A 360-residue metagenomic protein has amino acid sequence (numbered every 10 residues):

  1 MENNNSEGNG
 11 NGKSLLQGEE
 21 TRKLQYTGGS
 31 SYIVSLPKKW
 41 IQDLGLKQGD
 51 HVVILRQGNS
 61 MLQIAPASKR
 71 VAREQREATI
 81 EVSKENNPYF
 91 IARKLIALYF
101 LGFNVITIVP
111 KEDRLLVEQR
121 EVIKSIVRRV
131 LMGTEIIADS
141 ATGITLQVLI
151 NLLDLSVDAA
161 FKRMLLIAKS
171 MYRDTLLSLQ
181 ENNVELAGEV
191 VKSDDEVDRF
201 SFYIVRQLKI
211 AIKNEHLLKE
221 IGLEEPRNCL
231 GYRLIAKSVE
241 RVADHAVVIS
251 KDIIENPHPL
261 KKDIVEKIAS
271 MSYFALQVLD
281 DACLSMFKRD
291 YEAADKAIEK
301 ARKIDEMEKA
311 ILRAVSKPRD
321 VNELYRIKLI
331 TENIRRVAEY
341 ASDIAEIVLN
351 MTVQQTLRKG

Functional and structural regions predicted by a protein language model:
M1-G10: Short, intrinsically disordered or compositionally biased N-terminal tails of bacterial proteins
N9-L24, G29, S35-G360: Cytosolic, long alpha-helical scaffolding segments
